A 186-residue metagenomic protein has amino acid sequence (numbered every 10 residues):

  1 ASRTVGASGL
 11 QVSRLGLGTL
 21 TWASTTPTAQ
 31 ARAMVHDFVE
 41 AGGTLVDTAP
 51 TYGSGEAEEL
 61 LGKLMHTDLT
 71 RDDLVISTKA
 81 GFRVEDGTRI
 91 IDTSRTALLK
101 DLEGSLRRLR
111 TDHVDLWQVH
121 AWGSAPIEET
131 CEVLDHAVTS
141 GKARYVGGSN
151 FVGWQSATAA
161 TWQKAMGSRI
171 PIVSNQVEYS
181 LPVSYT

Functional and structural regions predicted by a protein language model:
A1-V75: N-terminal binding-site loop/beta-alpha segment at the start of enzyme catalytic domains that lines or forms
S2, W122-Y185: Beta/alpha (TIM)-barrel catalytic core signal, keyed to glycine-rich beta->alpha loops juxtaposed to Asp/Glu that bind
V12-G16, L45, D73-S77, H113-L116 (+2 more regions): Structural preference for beta-strand elements that scaffold enzyme active sites
T19-A29, D86-T96, A125: Active-site mouth loops of central-metabolism enzymes
T26-F38, T93-R108, A157-A160: Short, acidic/polar
L64-D72, R107-R110, V138, Q163-G167: Acidic (Asp/Glu)-rich catalytic clusters
D68-D92: Structural motif corresponding to the early beta-alpha repeats
L109-S124: Active-site groove signature of glycoside hydrolases
